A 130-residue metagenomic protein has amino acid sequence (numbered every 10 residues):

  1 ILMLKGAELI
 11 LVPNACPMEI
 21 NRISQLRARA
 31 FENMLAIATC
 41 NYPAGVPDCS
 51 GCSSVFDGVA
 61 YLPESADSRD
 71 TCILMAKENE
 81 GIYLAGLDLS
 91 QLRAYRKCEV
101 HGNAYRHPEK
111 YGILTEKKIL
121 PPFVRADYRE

Functional and structural regions predicted by a protein language model:
I1-T39: Active-site beta-loop-alpha substructure in enzyme catalytic cores, prototypically the cysteine-centered nucleophile
P43-E130: C-terminal beta-strand edge segments of enzyme domains
